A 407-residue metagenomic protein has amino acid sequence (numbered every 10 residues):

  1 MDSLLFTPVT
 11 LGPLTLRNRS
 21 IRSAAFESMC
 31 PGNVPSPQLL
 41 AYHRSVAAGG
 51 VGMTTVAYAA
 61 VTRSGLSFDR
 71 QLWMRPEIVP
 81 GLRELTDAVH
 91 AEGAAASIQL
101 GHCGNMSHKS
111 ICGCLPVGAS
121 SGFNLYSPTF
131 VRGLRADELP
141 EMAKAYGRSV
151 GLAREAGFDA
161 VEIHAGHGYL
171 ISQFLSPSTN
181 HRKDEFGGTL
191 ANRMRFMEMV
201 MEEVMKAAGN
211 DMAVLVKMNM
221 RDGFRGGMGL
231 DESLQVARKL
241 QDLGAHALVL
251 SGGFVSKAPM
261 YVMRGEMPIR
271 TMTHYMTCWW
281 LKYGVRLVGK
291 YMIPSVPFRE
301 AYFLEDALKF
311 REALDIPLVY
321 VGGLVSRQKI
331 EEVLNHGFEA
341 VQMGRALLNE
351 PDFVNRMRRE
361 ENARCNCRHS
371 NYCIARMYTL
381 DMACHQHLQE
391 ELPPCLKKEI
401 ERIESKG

Functional and structural regions predicted by a protein language model:
M1-G407: Flavin-dependent oxidoreductase catalytic cores
